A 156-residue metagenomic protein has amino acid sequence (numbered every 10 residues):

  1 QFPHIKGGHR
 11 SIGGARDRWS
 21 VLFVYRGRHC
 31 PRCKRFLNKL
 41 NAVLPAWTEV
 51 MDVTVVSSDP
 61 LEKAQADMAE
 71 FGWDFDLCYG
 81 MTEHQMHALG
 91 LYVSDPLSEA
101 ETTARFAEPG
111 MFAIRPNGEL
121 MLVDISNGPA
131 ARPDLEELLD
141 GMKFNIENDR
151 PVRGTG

Functional and structural regions predicted by a protein language model:
Q1-G13: N-terminal "domain-start" segment that seeds a small globular fold
S11-L40: Short active-site neighborhood of thiol/selenol oxidoreductases, capturing the structured segment around
G13, F71, L89, D124-S126: Short hydrophobic alpha-helix segments
R35-L77, M81, Q85: Structural microenvironment flanking redox-active thiols in thiol-disulfide oxidoreductases
G72-D76, V93-F112: Structural micro-motif
Q85-L91: Short, charged, surface-exposed secondary-structure boundary motifs
T103-G156: Thiol-/selenol-based redox modules, centered on thioredoxin-like and closely related oxidoreductase domains
